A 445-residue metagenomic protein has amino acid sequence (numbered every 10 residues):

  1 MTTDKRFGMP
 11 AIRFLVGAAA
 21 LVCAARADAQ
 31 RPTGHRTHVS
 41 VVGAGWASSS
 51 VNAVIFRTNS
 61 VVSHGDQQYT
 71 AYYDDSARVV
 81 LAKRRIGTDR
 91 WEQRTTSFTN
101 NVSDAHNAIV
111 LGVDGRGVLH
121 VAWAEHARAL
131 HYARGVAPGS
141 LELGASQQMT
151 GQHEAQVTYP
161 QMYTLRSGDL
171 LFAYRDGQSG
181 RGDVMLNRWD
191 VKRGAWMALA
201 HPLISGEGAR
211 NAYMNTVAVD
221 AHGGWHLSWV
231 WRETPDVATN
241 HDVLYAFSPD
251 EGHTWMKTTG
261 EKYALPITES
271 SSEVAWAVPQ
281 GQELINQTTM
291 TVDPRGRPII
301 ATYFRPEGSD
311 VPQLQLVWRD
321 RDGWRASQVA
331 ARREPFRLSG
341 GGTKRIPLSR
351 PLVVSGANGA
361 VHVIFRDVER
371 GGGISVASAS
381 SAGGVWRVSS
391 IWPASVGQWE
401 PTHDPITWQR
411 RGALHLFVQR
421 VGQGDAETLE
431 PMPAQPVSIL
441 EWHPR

Functional and structural regions predicted by a protein language model:
M1-T2, P32: Intrinsically disordered/low-complexity terminal segments and short unstructured peptides
T3-L15: Bacterial N-terminal signal peptides that target proteins for export
V16-G17, A27: Cleavable N-terminal signal peptides
Q30-R445: Extracellular, repeat-based ectodomains that mediate carbohydrate processing or recognition
